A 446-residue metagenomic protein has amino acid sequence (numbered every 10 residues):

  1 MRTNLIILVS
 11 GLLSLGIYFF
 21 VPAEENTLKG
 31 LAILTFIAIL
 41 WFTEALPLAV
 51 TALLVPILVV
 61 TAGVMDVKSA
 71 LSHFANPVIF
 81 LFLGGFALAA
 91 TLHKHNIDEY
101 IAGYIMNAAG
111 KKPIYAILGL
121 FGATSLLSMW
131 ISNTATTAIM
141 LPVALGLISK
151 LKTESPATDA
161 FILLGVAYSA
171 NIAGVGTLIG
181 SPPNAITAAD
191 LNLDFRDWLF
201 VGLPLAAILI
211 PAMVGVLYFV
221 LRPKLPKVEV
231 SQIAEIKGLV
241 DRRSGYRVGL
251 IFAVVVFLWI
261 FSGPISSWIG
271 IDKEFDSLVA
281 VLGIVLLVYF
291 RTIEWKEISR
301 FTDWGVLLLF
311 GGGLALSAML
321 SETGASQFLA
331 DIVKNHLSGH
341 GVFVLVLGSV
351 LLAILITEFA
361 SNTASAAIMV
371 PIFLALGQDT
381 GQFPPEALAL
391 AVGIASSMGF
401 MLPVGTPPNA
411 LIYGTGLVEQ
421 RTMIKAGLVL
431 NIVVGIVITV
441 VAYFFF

Functional and structural regions predicted by a protein language model:
M1-L81, D197, V201-D331, V429-N431 (+2 more regions): Hydrophobic transmembrane alpha-helices of multi-pass small-molecule transporters
F36, A49-V50, L54-T153, F301-V306 (+1 more regions): Membrane-embedded alpha-helical segments and adjacent helix-loop junctions characteristic of multi-pass solute
I39-L46, A123-S132, A167-L178, I260 (+2 more regions): Transmembrane alpha-helix interface/packing and boundary motifs in multi-pass membrane proteins, characterized by
P56, A102, T134-I148, L163-L164 (+7 more regions): Re-entrant/interfacial helical elements at transmembrane boundaries that shape and gate the permeation pathway
F80, G84-G85, A89, G119 (+17 more regions): Alpha-helical transmembrane segments of multi-pass inner-membrane proteins, especially transporters/permeases
T91-I97, I139-A144, G215-P226, P403-G405: Membrane-water interface of transmembrane alpha-helices
L151-P223, A234-E235, P408-V441: Membrane-core helix-loop-helix motifs of multi-pass transport proteins
T153, L199-P204, G312-L316, S326 (+1 more regions): C-terminal transmembrane helix pair
